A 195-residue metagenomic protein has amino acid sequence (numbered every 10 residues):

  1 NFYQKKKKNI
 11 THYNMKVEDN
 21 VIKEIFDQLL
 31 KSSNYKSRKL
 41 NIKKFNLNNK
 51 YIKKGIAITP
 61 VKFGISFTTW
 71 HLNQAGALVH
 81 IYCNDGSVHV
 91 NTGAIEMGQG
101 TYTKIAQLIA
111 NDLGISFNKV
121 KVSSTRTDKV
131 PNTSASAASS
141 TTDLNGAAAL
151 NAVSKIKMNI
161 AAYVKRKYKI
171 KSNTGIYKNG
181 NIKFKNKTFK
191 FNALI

Functional and structural regions predicted by a protein language model:
N1-H89, G93-D112, T125-I195: Cofactor-centric catalytic regions
V120: Short conserved active-site loop signatures built around small residues
